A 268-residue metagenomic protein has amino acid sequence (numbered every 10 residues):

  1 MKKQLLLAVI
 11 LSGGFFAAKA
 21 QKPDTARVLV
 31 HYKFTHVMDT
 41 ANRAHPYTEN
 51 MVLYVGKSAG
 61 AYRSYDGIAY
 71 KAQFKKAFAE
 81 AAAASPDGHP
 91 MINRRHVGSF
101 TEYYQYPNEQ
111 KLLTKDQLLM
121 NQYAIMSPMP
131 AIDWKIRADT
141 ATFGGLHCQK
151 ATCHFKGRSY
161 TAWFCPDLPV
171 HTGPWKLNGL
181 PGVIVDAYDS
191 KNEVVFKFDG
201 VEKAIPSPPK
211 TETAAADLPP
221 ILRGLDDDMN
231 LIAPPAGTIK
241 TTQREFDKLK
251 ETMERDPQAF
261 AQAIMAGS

Functional and structural regions predicted by a protein language model:
M1-T25, A266-G267: Bacterial Sec-dependent N-terminal signal peptides
G14, Y188, M229-N230: Intrinsic disorder/low-complexity detector
Q21-D133, R137-T140, H147, T161 (+1 more regions): Extracellular or lumenal secretory-pathway regions
D133-E193: Glycine- and acidic-residue-rich phosphate-binding/metal-coordinating active-site segment common to enzymes that handle
